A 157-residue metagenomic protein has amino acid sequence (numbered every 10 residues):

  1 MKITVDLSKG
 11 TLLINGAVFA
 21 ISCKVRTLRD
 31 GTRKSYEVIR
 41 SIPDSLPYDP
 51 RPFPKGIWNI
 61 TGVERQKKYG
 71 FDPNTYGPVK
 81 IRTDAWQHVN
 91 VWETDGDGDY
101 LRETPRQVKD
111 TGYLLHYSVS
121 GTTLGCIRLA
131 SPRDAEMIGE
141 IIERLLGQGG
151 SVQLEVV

Functional and structural regions predicted by a protein language model:
M1-S118, R133-V157: Cell wall/extracellular polymer interaction/catalysis modules
T122-S131: Active-site nucleophilic cysteine motif
